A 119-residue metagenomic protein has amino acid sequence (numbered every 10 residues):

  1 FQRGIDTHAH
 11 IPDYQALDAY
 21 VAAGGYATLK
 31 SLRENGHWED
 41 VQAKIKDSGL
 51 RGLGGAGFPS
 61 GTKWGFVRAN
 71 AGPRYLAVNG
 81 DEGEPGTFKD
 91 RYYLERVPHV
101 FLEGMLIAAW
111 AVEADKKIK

Functional and structural regions predicted by a protein language model:
F1-K119: Feature of Fe-S/electron-transfer and energy-metabolism proteins that preferentially highlights extended coupling
